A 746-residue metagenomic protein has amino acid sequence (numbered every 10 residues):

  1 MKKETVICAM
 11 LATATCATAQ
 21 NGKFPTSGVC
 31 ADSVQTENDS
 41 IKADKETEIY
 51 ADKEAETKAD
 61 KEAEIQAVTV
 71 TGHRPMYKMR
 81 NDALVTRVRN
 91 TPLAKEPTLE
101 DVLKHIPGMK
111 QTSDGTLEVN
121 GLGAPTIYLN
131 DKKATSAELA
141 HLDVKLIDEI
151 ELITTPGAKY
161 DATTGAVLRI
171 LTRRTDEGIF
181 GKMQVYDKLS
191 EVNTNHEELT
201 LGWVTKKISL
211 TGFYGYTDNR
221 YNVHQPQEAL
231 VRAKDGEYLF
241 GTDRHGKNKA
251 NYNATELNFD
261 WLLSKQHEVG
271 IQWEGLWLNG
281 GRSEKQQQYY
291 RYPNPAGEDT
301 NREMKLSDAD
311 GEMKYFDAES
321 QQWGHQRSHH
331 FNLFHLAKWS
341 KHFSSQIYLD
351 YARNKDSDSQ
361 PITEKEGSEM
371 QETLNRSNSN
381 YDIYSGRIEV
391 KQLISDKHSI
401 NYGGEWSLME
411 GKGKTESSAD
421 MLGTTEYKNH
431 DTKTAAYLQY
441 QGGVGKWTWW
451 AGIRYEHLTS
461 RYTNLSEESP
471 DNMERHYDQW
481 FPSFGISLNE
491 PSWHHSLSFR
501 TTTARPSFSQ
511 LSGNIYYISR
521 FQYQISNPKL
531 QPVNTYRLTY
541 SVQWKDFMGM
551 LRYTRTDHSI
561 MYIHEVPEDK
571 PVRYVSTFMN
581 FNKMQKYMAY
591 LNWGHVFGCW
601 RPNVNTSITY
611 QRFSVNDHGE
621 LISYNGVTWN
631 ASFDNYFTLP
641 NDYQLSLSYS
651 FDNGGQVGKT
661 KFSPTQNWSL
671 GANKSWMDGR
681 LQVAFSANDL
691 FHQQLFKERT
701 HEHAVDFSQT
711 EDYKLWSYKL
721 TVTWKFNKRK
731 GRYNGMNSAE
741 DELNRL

Functional and structural regions predicted by a protein language model:
N21-P92, T112-D114, I153-T154: Short, acidic, small-residue-rich periplasmic hinge/interaction motif at the N-terminus of Gram-negative outer-membrane
A67, L99-V102, L117-E118, A137 (+3 more regions): N-terminal periplasmic accessory domains that precede and gate Gram-negative outer-membrane beta-barrel machines
M79, K110-T155: Periplasmic plug
L171-M183, H224, Y252-T255, S283-Q287 (+7 more regions): Surface-exposed extracellular loop regions of Gram-negative outer-membrane beta-barrel proteins
V192-R220, G236-E284, Q326-W339, F484 (+1 more regions): Transmembrane beta-barrel wall of Gram-negative outer-membrane proteins
A254-N279, E319-L465, S487-H494, F547-M550 (+1 more regions): Face-selective signature of the C-terminal outer-membrane beta-barrel domain
I383-R387, K433-A435, I525-N527, Q531 (+3 more regions): Outer membrane beta-barrel strand-and-loop segments of large Gram-negative receptors, especially TonB-dependent
K428-D431, N472-Y477, T503-D557, V575-Y587 (+1 more regions): Outer-membrane beta-barrel signature, preferentially recognizing the C-terminal barrel domain of Gram-negative
